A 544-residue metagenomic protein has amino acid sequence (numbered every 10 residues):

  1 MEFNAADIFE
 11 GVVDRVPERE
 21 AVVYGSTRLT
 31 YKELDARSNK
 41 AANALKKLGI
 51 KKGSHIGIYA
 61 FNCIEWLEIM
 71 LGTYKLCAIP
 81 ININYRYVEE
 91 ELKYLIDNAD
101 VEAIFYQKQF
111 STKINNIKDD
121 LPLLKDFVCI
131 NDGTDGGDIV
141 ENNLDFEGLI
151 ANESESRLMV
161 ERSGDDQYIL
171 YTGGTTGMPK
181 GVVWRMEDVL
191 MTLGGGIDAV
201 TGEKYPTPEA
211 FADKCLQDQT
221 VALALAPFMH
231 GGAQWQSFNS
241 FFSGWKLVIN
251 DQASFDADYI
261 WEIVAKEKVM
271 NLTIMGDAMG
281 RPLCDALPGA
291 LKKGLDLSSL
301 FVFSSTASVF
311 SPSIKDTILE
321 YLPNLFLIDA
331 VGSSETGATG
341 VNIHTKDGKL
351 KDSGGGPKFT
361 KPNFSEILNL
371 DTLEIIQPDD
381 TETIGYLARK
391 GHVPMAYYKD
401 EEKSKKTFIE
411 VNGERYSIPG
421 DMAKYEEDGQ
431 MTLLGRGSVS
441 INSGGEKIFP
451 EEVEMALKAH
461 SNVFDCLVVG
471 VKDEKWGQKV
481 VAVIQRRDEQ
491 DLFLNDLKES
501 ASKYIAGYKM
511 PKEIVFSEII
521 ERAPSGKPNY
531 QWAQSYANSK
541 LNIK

Functional and structural regions predicted by a protein language model:
E18, A151-Y171, G177-M178, V183 (+1 more regions): Conserved pre-ATP/AMP-binding loop-to-beta segment of ANL
E18-C63, M70, V88-K93, E147: Conserved AMP-binding/adenylate-forming core of the ANL superfamily
T30-K32, Q167-G195, A199-E203: Conserved AMP-binding A3 loop
K47, K75-L149: Structural core segment of the AMP-binding/adenylate-forming
Y87, K93-Y94, I104-Y106, E262 (+7 more regions): AMP-binding/adenylate-forming catalytic core of the ANL superfamily
I130-N131, K503-P528: AMP-binding/adenylate-forming catalytic domain of the ANL superfamily
L190-L225, M229-T273: Conserved AMP-binding/adenylation subdomain of ANL enzymes
W245, F301-M431, G437-S440, V453-E454: Conserved AMP-binding/adenylate-forming
